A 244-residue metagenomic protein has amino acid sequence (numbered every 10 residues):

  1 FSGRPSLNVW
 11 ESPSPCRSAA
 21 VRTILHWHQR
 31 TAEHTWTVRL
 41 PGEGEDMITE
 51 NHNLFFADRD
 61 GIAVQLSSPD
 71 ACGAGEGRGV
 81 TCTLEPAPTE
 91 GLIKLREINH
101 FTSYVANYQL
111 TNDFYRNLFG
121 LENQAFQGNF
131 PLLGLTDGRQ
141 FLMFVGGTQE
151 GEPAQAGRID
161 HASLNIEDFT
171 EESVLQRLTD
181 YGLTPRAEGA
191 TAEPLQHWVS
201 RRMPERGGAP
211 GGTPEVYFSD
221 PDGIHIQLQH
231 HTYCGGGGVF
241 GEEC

Functional and structural regions predicted by a protein language model:
F1-S12, F55, T102-Q149: Core segments of cupin and vicinal oxygen chelate
S6-P41, H52-A57, I62, E97-A106 (+4 more regions): Vicinal oxygen chelate
P15, I48, N123-Q124, R186: A local structural micro-motif
R30-K94, Q176-C244: Vicinal oxygen chelate
S67, F114-R116, Q124, V145 (+4 more regions): A structural feature that tracks compact, well-ordered secondary-structure segments with a strong bias toward
E76, D113, M143-V145, E172-V174 (+1 more regions): Short acidic, gly/pro-rich beta-turn/loop elements at beta-sheet edges and active-site/ligand-binding grooves
L92-E97, G138: A short, polar/charged loop/turn motif at coil->beta-strand junctions and beta-hairpin connectors
